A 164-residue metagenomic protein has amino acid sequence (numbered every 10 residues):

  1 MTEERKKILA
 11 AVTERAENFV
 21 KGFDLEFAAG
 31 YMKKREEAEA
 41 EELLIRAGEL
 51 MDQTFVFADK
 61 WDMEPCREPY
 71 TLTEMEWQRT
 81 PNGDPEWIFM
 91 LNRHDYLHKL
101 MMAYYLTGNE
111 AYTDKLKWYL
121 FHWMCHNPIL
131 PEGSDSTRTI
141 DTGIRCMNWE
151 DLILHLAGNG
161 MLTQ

Functional and structural regions predicted by a protein language model:
M1-P69: Extreme N-terminal leader/anchor segments
E49-D59, T71-R79, P128-S136: Short, mixed-charge, low-aromatic patches
F57-L91, M101-N109: Asp/Glu-centered strand-loop micro-motifs enriched in Gly/Pro and often flanked by an aromatic residue
D84-Q164: Aromatic-lined, polymer-binding surfaces characteristic of secreted/periplasmic polysaccharide-degrading enzymes
